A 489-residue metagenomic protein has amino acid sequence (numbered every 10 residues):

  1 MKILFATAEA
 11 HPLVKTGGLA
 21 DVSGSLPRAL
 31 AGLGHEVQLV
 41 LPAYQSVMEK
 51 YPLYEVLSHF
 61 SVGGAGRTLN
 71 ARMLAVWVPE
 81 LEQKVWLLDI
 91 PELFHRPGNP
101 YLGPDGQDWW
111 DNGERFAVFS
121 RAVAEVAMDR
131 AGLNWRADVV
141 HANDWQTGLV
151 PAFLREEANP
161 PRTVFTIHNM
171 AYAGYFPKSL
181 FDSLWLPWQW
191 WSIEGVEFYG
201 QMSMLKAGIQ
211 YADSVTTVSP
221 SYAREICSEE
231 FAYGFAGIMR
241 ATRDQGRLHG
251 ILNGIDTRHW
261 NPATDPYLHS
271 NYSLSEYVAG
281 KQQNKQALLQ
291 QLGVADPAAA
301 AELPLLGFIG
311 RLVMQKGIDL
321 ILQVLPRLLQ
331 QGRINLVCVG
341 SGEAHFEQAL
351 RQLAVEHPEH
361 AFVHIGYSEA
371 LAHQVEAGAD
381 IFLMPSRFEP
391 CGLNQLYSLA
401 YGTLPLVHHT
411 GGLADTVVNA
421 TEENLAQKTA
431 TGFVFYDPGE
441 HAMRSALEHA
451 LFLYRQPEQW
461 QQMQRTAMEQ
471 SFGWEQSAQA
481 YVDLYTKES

Functional and structural regions predicted by a protein language model:
M1-S489: Catalytic cores of nucleotide-sugar-dependent glycosyltransferases that transfer UDP/GDP/TDP-activated
